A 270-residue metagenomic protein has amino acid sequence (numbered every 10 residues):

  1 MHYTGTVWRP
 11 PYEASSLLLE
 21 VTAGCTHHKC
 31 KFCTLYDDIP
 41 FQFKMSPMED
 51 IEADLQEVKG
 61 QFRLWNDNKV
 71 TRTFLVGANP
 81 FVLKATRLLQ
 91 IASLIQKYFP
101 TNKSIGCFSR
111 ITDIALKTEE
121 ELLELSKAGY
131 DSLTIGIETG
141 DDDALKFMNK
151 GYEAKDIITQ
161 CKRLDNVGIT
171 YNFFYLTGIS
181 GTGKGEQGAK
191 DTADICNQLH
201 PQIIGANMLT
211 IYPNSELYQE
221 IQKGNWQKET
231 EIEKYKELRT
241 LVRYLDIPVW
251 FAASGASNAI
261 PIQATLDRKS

Functional and structural regions predicted by a protein language model:
T6-A53, E57: Canonical Radical SAM [4Fe-4S] cluster-binding loop centered on the CxxxCxxC motif and its immediate flanking residues
C25, C33, I51, L75 (+5 more regions): Conserved, mostly hydrophobic/aromatic
F41, D141-F147, E216, I260-I262: A short acidic, helix-capping loop that chelates divalent metal ions and anchors anionic groups
F43-D50, L83, R87, M148-D156 (+2 more regions): Alpha-helix N-cap and loop-to-helix initiation/capping positions
K59-N166, T170: Conserved SAM/AdoMet-binding glycine-rich loop
P80-L83, I111-A115, I179-K184, Y212 (+1 more regions): Short, small-residue-enriched loops and turns at beta-alpha junctions that line or gate enzyme active sites
S132, K155-L217, I232-G255: Conserved C-terminal portion of the radical SAM core fold that forms the substrate/S-adenosylmethionine-binding
S270: Conserved small/polar residues in nucleotide/adenosyl-binding loops
